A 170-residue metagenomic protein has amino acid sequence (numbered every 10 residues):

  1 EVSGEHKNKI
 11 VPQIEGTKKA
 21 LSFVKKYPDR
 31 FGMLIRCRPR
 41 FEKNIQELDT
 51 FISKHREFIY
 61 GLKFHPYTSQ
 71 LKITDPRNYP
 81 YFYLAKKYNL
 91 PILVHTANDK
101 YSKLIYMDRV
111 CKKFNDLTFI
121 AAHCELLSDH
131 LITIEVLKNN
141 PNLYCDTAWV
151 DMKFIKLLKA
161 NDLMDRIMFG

Functional and structural regions predicted by a protein language model:
E1: Catalytic domains of carbohydrate-active enzymes, especially glycoside hydrolases
G4-L93, L143-Y144: Active-site gating/metal-coordination segments in enzymes
T74-G170: Catalytic pocket-lining loop regions of alpha/beta-barrel enzymes, especially the amidohydrolase/enolase/GH5 lineages
